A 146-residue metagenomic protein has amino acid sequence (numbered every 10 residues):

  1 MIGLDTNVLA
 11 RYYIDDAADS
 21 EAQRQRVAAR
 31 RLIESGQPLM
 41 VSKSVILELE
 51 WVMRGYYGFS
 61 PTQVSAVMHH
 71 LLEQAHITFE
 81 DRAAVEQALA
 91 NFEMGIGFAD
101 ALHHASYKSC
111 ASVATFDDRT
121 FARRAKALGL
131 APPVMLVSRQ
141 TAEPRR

Functional and structural regions predicted by a protein language model:
M1-E21: Metal-dependent nucleic-acid phosphoesterase active-site entry motif
G3-L4, R24-Y56, I77-E80: PIN/NYN-family metal-dependent endoribonuclease catalytic core
N7-V8, S44, R119: Alpha-helix/helix-capping structural signal
R11-Y13, V52, R124: Residues that scaffold the ATP/ADP-binding catalytic core of kinase and kinase-like folds
E48-V52, V67-H70, Q87: A general alpha-helix detector
V52, Y56-A66: Helix-adjacent hinge/juxtasegments
Q74-R119: Active-site neighborhoods of divalent-metal-dependent phosphate/nucleic-acid chemistry enzymes
A105-R146: Acidic, PIN/NYN-like endoribonuclease modules and their adjacent C-terminal/linker elements
